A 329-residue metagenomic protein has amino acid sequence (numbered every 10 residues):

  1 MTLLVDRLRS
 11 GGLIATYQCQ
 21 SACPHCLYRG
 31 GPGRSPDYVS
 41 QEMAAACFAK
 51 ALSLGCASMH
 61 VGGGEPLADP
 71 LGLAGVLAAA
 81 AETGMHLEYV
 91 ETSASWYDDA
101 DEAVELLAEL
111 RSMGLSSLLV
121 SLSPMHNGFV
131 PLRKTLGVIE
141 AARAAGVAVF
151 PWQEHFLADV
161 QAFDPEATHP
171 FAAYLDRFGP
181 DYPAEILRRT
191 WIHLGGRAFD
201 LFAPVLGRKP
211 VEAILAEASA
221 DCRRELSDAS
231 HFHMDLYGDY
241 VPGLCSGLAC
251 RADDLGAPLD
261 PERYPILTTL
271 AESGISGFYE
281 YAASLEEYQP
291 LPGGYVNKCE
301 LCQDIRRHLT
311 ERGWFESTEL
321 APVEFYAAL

Functional and structural regions predicted by a protein language model:
M1-T92, Y97, D101-E102, L329: Conserved alpha-helical substructure of the radical SAM core
S10-G11, A57-M59, E88-V90, S116-L118 (+2 more regions): Hydrophobic beta-strand segments of well-ordered beta-sheets in folded domains
G12, T16-C19, G238, P292-Y295: Residue-level signal for mature regions of secreted extracellular proteins and peptides
C19, C23-C26, G238, G243-C245 (+1 more regions): Short cysteine clusters
A108-Y264: Radical SAM enzyme [4Fe-4S]-AdoMet core and its adjacent flexible, acidic and glycine-rich loops/tails across
C245-L329: Flexible mid-to-C-terminal extensions adjoining Fe-S/redox cofactors in radical SAM and related proteins
